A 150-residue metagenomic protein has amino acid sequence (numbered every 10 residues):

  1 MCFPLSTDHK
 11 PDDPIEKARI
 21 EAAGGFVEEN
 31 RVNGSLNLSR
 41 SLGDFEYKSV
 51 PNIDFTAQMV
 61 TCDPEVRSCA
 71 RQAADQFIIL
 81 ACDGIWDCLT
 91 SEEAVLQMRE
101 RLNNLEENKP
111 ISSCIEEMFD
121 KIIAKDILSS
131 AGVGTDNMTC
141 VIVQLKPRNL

Functional and structural regions predicted by a protein language model:
M1-L150: PP2C/PPM-type serine/threonine phosphatase catalytic core, specifically the conserved beta-strand-loop-alpha-helix
